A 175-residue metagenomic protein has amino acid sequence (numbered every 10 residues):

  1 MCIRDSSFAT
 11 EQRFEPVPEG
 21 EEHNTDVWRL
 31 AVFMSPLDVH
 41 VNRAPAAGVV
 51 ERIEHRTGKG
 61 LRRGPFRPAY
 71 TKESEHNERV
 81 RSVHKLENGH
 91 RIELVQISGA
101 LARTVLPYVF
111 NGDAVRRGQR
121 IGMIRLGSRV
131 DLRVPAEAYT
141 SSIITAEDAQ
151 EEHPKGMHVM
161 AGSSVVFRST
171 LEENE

Functional and structural regions predicted by a protein language model:
R4-E175: Contiguous, well-folded functional domains in the mature portion of proteins
